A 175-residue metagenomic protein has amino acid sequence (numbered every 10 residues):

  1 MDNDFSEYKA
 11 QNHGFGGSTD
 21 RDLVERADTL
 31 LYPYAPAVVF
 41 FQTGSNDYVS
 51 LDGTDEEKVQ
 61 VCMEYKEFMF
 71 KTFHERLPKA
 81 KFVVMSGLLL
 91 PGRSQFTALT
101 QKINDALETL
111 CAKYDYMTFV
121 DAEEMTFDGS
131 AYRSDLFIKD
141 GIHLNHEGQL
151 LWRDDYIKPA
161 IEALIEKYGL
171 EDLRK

Functional and structural regions predicted by a protein language model:
M1-E64, A98-Q101: Conserved SGNH/GDSL esterase-like catalytic core that processes O-acyl groups on lipids and polysaccharides
S6-Q11, T29, Y34, N46 (+5 more regions): Extracellular glycan-modifying ectodomains
A10-G14, V38-T43, K81-S86, T118-D121 (+1 more regions): Structural recognition of the beta-strand scaffold that forms the well-ordered cores of secreted hydrolase catalytic
R21, E25, E64-F68, D105 (+2 more regions): Short, contiguous clusters of charged residues that form electrostatic/catalytic patches at enzyme active sites, used
L30-P33, V39, R76, A80 (+1 more regions): Extracellular, surface-exposed passenger/stalk and repeat segments of large secreted bacterial proteins
Q42-V49, K71-K102, E123-E124: Active-site segments of SGNH/GDSL-like serine hydrolases that catalyze O-acetyl group transfer/hydrolysis on lipids
V59-M85, N104-M117: Charged, glycine-enriched surface loops/patches that mediate electrostatic binding to polyanionic ligands
L89-K175: Catalytic His-Asp segment of secreted/periplasmic serine-dependent ester chemistry enzymes
